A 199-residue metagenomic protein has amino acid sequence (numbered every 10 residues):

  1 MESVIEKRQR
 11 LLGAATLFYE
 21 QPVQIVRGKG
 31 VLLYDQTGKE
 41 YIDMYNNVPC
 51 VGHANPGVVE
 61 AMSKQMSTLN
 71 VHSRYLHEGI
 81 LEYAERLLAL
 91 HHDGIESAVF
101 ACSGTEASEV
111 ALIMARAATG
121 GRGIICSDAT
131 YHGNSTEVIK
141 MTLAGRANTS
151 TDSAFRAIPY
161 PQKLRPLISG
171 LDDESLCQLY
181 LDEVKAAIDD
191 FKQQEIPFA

Functional and structural regions predicted by a protein language model:
M1-K29, N47, Y180: Active-site-adjacent loop/helix segments that line or gate small-molecule/cofactor pockets in enzymes
E2, R27, G52-P56, H77 (+4 more regions): Electropositive phosphate-/nucleotide-binding environments in soluble metabolic enzymes
D35-Q36: Short, acidic, Ser/Thr-enriched surface-loop or helix-capping motifs
E40-G120: Glycine-rich loop-to-alpha-helix module at the N-terminal edge of alpha/beta enzyme cores
Y41-Y45, P159, F198-A199: Short beta-strands and strand-loop turn motifs
R86-P197: PLP-dependent aspartate aminotransferase-fold enzymes
